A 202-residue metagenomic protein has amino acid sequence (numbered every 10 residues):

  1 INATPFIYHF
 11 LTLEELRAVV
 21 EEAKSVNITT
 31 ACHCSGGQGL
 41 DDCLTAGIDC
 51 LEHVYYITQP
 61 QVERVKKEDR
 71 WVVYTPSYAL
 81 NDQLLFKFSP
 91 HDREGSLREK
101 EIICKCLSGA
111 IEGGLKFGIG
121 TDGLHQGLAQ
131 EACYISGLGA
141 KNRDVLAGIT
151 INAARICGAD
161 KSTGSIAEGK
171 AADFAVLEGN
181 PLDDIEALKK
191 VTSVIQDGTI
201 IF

Functional and structural regions predicted by a protein language model:
N2-E101, E112-G118, G139-K141, R155-C157 (+1 more regions): Active-site core of metal-dependent hydrolases
V20, L40, V62, L107 (+3 more regions): Short glycine-/small-residue-rich flexible loop motifs, especially phosphate/cofactor-binding loops
E99-N180: His/Asp/Glu-enriched, well-ordered alpha-helical/loop segment that forms or immediately abuts the divalent-metal
D183: Small/polar (Gly/Ser/Thr/Ala-rich) solvent-exposed segments that form structured loops/beta-strands/short helices used
A187-K189: Short, small/polar residue-rich loop motifs at catalytic or cofactor-binding pockets
V194: Short aromatic-centered micro-motifs
